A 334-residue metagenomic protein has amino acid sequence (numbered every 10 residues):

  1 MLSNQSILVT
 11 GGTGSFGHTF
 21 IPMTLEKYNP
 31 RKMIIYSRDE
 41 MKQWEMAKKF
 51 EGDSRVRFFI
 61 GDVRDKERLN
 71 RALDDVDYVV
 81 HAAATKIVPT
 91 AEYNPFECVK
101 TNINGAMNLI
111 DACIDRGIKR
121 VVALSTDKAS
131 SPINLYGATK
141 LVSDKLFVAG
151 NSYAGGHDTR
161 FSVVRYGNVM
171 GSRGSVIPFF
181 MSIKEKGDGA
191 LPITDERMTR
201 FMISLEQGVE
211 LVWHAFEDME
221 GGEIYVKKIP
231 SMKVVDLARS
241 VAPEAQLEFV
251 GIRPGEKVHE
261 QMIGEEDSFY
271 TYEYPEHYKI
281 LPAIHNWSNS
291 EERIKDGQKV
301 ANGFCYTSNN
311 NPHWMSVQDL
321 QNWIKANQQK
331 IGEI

Functional and structural regions predicted by a protein language model:
M1-Q5, D115, K145, A149-I334: Strand-loop microenvironment adjacent to phosphate/nucleotide-handling motifs in alpha/beta enzyme folds
S6-E26: N-terminal Rossmann NAD(P)H-binding glycine-rich loop of SDR-like oxidoreductase domains
T10, L73-A82, A123: Rossmann-fold scaffold of SDR-type NAD(P)-dependent oxidoreductases
M23-K32, G117: Conserved S-adenosyl-L-methionine
N29-K42: Conserved glycine-rich Rossmann-like NAD(P)H-binding loop of the short-chain dehydrogenase/reductase
S37, F59-I60, K100, F249: Conserved residues in the N-terminal Rossmann fold of short-chain dehydrogenase/reductase
R57-Y78: Conserved Rossmann-fold cofactor-binding substructure of NAD(P)-dependent oxidoreductases
H81, T85-L141, K145, A149: Conserved Rossmann-fold NAD(P)-dependent oxidoreductase catalytic core, especially the SDR/UDP-sugar
